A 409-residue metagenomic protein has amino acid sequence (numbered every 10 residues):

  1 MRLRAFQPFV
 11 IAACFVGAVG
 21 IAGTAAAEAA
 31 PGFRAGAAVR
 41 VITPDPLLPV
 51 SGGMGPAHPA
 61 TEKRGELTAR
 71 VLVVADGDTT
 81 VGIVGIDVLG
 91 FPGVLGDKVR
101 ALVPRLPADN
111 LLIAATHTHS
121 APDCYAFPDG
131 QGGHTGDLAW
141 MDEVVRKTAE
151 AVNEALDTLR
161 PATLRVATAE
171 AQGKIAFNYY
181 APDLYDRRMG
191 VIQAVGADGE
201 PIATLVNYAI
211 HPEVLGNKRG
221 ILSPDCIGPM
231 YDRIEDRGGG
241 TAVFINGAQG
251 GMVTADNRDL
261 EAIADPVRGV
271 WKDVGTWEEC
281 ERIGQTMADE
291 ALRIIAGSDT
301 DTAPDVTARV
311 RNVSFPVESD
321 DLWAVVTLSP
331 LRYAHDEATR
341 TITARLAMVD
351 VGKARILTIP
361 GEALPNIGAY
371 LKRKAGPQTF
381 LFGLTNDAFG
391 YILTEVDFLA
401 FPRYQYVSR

Functional and structural regions predicted by a protein language model:
M1-F6: N-terminal secretory signal peptides that target proteins for export/translocation
P8-G20: Bacterial N-terminal signal peptides
G20-G23, T79: Intrinsically disordered/low-complexity terminal segments and short unstructured peptides
A22-P31: Boundary at the C-terminal end of the N-terminal hydrophobic targeting segment
A30-W271, G275-R282, A288, I295-R409: Conserved beta-alpha junction segments in alpha/beta enzyme cores
